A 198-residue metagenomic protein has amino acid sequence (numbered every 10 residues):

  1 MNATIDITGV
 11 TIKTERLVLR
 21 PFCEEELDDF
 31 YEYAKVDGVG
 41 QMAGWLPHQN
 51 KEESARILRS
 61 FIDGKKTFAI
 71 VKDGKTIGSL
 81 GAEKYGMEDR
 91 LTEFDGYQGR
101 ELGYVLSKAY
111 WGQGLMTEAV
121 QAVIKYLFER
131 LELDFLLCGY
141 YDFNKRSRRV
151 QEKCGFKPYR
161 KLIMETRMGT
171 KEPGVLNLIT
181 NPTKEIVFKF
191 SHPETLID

Functional and structural regions predicted by a protein language model:
M1-G40, T67-D198: Acyl-donor (CoA/ACP) binding surface of acyl/acetyltransferases
G38-R59: Conserved GNAT-fold acetyl-CoA-binding loop/helix
R59-S60, A69: Short, charge-rich binding segments
D63-G64: Short, small/polar residue-rich loop motifs at catalytic or cofactor-binding pockets
